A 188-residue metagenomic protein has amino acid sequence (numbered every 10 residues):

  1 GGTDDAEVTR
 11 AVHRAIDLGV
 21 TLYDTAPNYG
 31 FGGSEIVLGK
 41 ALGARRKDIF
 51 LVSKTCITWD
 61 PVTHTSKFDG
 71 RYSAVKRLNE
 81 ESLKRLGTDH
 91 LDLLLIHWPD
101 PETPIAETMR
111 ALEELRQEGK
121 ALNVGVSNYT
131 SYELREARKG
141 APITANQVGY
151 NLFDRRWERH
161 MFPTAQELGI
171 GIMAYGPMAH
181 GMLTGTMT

Functional and structural regions predicted by a protein language model:
G1, T58-T65, L183: A short acidic, helix-capping loop that chelates divalent metal ions and anchors anionic groups
G1-F50: N-terminal binding-site loop/beta-alpha segment at the start of enzyme catalytic domains that lines or forms
G2-A15, F68-L86, T130-E136: Short, acidic/polar
V8, A15, Y23, L38 (+8 more regions): Conserved, mostly hydrophobic/aromatic
D17, G39-F50, L83-G87, R116 (+1 more regions): Acidic (Asp/Glu)-rich catalytic clusters
F31, P99-T188: Beta/alpha (TIM)-barrel catalytic core signal, keyed to glycine-rich beta->alpha loops juxtaposed to Asp/Glu that bind
D48-D60: A short, structured active-site edge motif that brings together acidic residues
P61-L93, T103, G149, F153: Active-site gating/metal-coordination segments in enzymes
